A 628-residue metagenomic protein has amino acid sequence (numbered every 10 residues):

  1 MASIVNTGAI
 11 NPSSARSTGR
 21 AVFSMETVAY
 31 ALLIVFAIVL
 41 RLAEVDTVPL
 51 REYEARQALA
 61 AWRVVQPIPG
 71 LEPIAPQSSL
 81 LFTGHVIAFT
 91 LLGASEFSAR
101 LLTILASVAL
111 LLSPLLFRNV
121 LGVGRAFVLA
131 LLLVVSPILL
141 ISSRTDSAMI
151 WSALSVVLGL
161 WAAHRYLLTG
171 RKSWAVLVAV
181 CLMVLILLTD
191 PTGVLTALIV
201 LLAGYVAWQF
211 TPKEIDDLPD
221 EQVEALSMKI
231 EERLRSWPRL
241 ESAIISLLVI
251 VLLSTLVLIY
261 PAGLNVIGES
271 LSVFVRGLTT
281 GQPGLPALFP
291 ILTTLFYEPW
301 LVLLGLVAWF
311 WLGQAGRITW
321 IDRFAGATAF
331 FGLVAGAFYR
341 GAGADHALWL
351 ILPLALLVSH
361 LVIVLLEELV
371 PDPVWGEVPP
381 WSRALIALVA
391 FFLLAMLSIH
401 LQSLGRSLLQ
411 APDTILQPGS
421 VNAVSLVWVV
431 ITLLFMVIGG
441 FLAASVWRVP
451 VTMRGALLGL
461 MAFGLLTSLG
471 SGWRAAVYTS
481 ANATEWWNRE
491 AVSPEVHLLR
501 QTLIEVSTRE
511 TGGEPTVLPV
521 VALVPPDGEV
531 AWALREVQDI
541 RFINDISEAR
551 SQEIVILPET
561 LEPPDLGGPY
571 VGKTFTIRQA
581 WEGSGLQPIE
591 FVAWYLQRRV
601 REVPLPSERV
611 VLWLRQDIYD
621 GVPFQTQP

Functional and structural regions predicted by a protein language model:
A2-W375, S403, S407-Q410: Membrane-integral, polyisoprenol-dependent glycosyltransferases of the GT-C/oligosaccharyltransferase superfamily
V48, F274-G277, L401-V421, R454-W532 (+1 more regions): Membrane-proximal, lumen/periplasm-facing interface regions of secretory-pathway glyco- and lipid-modifying enzymes
D146, R233-W237, Q417-V427: Interfacial loop-to-helix junctions that mark the boundaries of transmembrane helices in multi-pass membrane
L195-T196, L348-L352, P418-F435: Alpha-helical transmembrane segments of polytopic membrane proteins
L366-R406, S425-R474: Signature aromatic-anchored transmembrane alpha helix within multi-pass, membrane-resident enzymes that catalyze glycan
W532-I540: Short helix-loop-beta junction
I540-Q552: Short acidic low-complexity segments
R550-P628: Aromatic/acidic, Gly/Pro-rich catalytic loop(s) in extracytoplasmic/lumenal soluble domains of multi-pass membrane
